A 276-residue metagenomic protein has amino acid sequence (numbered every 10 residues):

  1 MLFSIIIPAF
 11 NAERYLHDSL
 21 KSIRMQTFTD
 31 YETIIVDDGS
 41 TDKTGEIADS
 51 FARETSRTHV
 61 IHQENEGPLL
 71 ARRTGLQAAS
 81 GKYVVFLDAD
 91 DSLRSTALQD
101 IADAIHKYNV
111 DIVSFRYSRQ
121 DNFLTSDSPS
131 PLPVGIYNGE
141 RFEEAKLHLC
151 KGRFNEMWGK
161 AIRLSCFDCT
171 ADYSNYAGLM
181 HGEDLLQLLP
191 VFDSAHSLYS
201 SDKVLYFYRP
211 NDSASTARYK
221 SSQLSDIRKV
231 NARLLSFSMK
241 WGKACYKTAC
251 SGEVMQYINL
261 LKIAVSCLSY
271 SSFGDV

Functional and structural regions predicted by a protein language model:
M1-S4, S22, E32, L186: Cell-envelope/extracellular polymer assembly enzymes that use nucleotide-activated donors
N11-M25: Short, well-formed alpha-helical segments that are part of the catalytic scaffolds of diverse glycosyltransferases
S22, T29, D37-I47: A conserved acidic beta->alpha catalytic loop
Q63-A79: Glycine-rich, basic loop-to-helix element that forms the pyrophosphate-binding segment of sugar-nucleotide handling
V84: Short aromatic/hydrophobic "clamp" motif used to bind/position activated sugar donors
T96-P129: Conserved donor NDP-sugar-binding/catalytic core segment of glycosyltransferases
F142-S221: Conserved nucleotide-sugar donor-binding catalytic segment
S200, R209-V276: C-terminal subregions of glycosyltransferases and related glycan-biosynthesis enzymes
